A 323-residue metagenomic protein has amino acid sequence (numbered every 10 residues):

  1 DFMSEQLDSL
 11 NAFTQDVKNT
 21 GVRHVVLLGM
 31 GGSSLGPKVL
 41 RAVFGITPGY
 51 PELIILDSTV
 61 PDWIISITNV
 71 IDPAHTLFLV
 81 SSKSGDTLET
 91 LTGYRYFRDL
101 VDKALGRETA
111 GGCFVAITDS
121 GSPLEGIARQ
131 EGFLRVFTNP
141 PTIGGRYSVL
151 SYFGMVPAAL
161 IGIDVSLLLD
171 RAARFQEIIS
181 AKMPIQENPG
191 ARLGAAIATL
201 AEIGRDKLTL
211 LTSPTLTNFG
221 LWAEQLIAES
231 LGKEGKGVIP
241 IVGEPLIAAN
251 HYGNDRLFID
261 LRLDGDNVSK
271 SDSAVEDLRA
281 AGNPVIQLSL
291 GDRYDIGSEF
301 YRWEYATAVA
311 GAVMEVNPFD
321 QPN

Functional and structural regions predicted by a protein language model:
D1-L7, F114-V115, I179-P184, A281 (+2 more regions): Active-site-proximal helix-loop elements at catalytic-domain edges
D1-R23, I296-N323: Cofactor-/ligand-binding subdomain signature composed of acidic, glycine-rich, tryptophan-containing flexible loops
Q6, G31-G36, G145, F219 (+2 more regions): Secondary-structure capping and boundary motifs in well-ordered enzyme cores
A12-Q15, I65-T68, A195-T199, E244-N250 (+1 more regions): Generic recognition of flexible, low-complexity loop/linker segments
Q15-M183, L261-D266, E276-A280: Glycine-rich phosphate-binding loops that contact phosphosugars or nucleotide phosphates
K103-L257, D264, Y305-N323: Active-site phosphate/pyrophosphate-binding segments
G235, I239-F300: Helicase-primase coupling helices
